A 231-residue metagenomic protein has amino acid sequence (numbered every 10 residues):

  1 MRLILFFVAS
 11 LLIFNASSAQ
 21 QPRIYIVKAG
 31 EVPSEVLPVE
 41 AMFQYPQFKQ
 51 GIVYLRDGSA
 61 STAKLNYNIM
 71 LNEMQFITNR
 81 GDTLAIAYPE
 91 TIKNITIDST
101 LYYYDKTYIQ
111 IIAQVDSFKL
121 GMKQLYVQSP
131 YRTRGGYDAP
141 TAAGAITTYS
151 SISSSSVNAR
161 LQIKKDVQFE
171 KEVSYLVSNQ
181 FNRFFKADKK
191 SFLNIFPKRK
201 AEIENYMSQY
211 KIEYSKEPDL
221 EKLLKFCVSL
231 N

Functional and structural regions predicted by a protein language model:
M1-R23, L223: Bacterial Sec-dependent N-terminal signal peptides
S17, G51, Y175: A broad, low-specificity signal marking well-ordered, structured residues that form hydrophobic/aromatic
S18-M42: Sec-dependent signal peptide cleavage junction
Q21-I24, S174-V177, I195: Short hydrophobic/aromatic-rich motifs at helix boundaries and adjacent loops
P33-E35, P46, A159: Short Pro/Gly-enriched beta-strand edge/turn motifs at strand-loop
M42-S61: N-terminal ordered "arm"
S59-F184: Aromatic-patch recognition
A187-N231: Long, compositionally biased interface segments
